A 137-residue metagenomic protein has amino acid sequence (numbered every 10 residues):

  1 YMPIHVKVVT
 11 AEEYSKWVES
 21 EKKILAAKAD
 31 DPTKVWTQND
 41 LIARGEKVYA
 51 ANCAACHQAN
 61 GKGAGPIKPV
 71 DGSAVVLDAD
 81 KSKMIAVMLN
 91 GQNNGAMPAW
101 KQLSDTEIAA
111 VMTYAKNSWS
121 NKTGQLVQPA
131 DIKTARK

Functional and structural regions predicted by a protein language model:
Y1-M2, E21: Terminal connector regions
M2-T10, Q58-L103: Gly/Gly-Pro-rich "capping" loops immediately C-terminal to redox-active cysteine motifs in periplasmic/lumenal
A11-I42, E46-K47, A51, P98-K137: Flexible coil segments in periplasmic/lumen-exposed cytochrome c-class electron-transfer proteins
D31-N60, A64-P66, V70-A74, A79: Flexible, glycine-rich surface segments
